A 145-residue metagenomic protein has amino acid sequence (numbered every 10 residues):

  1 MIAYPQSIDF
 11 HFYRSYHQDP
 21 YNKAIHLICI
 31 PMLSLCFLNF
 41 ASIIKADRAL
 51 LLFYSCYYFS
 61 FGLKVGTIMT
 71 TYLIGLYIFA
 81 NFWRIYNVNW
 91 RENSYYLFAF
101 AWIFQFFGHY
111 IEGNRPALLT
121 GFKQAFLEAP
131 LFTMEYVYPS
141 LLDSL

Functional and structural regions predicted by a protein language model:
M1-Y16, Y21, F107-L145: Membrane-proximal soluble regions of multi-pass membrane proteins
F10-F40, S55-K64: Membrane interfacial helix-start motif at the N-side
L27-F37, T71-Y77, E128: Core segments of transmembrane alpha-helices that mediate helix-helix packing or line hydrophobic substrate/ligand
L38-R48, F79-S94: Helix-coil boundary and interhelical linker segments in multi-pass alpha-helical membrane proteins
A46-Y58, L73: Small-polar-interrupted transmembrane alpha-helices in polytopic inner-membrane proteins
A49, T67-Y72, E92, Y96: Hydrophobic alpha-helical membrane segments of integral membrane proteins
Y54-V65, M69, I78, F82 (+2 more regions): Transmembrane alpha-helical segments that form the membrane-embedded catalytic/substrate-channel core of multi-pass
S94-L97, A101, G121: Basic nucleic-acid-binding interfaces
